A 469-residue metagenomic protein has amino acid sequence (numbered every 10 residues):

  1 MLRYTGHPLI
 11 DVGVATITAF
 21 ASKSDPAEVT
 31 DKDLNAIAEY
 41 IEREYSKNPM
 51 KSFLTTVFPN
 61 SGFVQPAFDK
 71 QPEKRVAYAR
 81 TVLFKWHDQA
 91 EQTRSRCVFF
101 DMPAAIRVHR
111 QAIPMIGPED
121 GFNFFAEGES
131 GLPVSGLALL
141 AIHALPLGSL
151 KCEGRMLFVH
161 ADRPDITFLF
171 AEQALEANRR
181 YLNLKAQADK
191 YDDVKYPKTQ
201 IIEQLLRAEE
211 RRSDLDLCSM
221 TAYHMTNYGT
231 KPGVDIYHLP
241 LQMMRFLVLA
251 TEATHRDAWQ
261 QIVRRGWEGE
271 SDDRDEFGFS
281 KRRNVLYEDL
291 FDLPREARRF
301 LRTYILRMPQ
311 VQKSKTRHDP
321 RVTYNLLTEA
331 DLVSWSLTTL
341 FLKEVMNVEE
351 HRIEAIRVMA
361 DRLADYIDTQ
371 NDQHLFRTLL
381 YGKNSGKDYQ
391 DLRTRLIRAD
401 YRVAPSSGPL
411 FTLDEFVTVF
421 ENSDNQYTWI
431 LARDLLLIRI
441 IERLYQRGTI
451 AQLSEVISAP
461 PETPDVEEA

Functional and structural regions predicted by a protein language model:
M1, V29, L34-I37, I41 (+17 more regions): Extended hydrophobic/Leu-rich segments
M1-R75, I430-V466: Conserved small-residue
Y4-H7, A15, F84, S130 (+8 more regions): Hydrophobic transmembrane signal anchors and adjacent membrane-proximal interface regions, especially in viral
A21, D25-V29, Y45-P49, Q65-P66 (+8 more regions): Residue-level signal for secondary-structure boundary elements
S52-K195: Basic, glycine-/proline-tolerant helical and adjacent loop/strand elements that line or dock onto nucleic-acid
Q71-S95, A258, I262-W267, E276-F277 (+3 more regions): Long, acidic, intrinsically disordered low-complexity segments
L150, E467-E468: Acidic, serine/proline-rich low-complexity intrinsically disordered regions
K190-R447: Intrinsically disordered, low-complexity regulatory regions
